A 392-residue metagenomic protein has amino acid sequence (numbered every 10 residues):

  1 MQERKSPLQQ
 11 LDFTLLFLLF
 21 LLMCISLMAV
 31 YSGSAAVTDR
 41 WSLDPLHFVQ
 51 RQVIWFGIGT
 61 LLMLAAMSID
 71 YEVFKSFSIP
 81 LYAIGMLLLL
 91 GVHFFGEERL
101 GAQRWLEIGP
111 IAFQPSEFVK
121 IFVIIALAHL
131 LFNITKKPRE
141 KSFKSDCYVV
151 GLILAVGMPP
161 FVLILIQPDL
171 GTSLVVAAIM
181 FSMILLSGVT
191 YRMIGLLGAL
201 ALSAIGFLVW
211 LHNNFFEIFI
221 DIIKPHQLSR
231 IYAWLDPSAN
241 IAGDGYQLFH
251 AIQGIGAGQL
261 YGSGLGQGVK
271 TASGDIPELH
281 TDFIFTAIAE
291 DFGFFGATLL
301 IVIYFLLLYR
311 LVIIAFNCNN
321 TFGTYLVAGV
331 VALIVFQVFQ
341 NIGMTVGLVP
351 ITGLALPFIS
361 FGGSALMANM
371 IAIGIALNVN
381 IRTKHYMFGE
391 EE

Functional and structural regions predicted by a protein language model:
Q2-T14, M28-A29, A35-Q50, I54-Q167 (+4 more regions): Membrane-helix boundary/helix-loop-helix interface segments in multi-pass membrane proteins
L18-L19, G347-K384: Transmembrane alpha-helices of multi-pass inner-membrane enzymes
I54-L62, D291-L311: Hydrophobic alpha-helical transmembrane segments
L61-Y71, L127-K136, F181-T190, L306-A315 (+1 more regions): Structural signal for the C-terminal ends of transmembrane alpha-helices and the immediately following loop
P80, I153-V162, L170-N213, E217: Hydrophobic alpha-helical segments of polytopic membrane proteins
R99, L196-F294: Hydrophobic, glycine- and aromatic-enriched re-entrant/interface helices and adjoining loop segments
L174-M193, V269-G296, L354-N369: Interfacial segments of multi-pass membrane proteins
I313-T352: Loop-to-helix entry and N-terminal half of a specific, functionally important transmembrane alpha helix in multi-pass
